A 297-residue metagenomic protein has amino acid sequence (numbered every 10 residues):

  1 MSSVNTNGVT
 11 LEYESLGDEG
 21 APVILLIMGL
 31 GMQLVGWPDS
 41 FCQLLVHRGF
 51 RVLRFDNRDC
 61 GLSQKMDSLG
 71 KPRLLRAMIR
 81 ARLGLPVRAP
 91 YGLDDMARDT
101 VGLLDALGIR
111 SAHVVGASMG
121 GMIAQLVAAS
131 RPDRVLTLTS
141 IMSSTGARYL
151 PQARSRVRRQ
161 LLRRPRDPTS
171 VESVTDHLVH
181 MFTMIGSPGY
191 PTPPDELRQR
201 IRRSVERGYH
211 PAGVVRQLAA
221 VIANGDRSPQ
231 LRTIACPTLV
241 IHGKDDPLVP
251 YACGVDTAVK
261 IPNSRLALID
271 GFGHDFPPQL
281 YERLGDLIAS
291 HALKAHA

Functional and structural regions predicted by a protein language model:
V9-L83: Conserved HGGG/HGGXW glycine-rich cap/lid loop of the alpha/beta-hydrolase fold
D94-A112: Conserved acidic catalytic loop of the alpha/beta-hydrolase fold
R110-Y149: Conserved hydrolase catalytic core segment
A153-P229, D256: Alpha/beta-hydrolase
I234, V240-H242: Short beta-strand/loop motif that positions the catalytic acidic residue of the alpha/beta-hydrolase fold
C236, P250-T257: Short alpha-helix in the alpha/beta-hydrolase fold that links the catalytic acid
D245-V249: Acidic catalytic loop of the alpha/beta-hydrolase fold
S264-A297: Catalytic active-site module of serine/aspartate enzymes centered on a nucleophile-bearing elbow/loop
